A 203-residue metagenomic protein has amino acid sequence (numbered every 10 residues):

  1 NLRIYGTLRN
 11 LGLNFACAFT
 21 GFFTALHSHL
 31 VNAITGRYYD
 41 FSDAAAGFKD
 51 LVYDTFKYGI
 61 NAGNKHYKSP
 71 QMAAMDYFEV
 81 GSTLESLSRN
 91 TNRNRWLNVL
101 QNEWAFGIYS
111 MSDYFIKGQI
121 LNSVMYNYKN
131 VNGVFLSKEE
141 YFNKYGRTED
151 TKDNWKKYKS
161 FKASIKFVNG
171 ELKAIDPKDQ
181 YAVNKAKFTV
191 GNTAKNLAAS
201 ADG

Functional and structural regions predicted by a protein language model:
N1-G203: Hydrophobic, often aromatic-rich secondary-structure segments at membrane interfaces
